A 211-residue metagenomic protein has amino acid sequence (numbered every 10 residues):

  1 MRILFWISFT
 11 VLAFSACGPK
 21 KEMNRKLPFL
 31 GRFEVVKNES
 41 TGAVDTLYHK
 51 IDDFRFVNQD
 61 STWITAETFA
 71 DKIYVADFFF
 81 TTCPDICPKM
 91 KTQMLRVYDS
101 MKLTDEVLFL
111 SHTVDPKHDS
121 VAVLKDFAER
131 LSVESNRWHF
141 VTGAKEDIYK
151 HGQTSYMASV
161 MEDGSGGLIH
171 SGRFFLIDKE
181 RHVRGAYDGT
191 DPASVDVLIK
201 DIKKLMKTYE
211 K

Functional and structural regions predicted by a protein language model:
M1-D53, Y209-K211: N-terminal targeting signals for export/organelle localization
S40, T46, D60-S61, S100 (+1 more regions): Coil residues (strongly favoring Ser/Thr
I51-D52, Y74, S171-R173: Short loop/turn microsegments at loop-to-beta-strand junctions
R55-F56, L176: Hydrophobic beta-strand positions
I64-M94, L110: Short active-site neighborhood of thiol/selenol oxidoreductases, capturing the structured segment around
K91-H151: Structural microenvironment flanking redox-active thiols in thiol-disulfide oxidoreductases
E162-K211: Thiol-/selenol-based redox modules, centered on thioredoxin-like and closely related oxidoreductase domains
